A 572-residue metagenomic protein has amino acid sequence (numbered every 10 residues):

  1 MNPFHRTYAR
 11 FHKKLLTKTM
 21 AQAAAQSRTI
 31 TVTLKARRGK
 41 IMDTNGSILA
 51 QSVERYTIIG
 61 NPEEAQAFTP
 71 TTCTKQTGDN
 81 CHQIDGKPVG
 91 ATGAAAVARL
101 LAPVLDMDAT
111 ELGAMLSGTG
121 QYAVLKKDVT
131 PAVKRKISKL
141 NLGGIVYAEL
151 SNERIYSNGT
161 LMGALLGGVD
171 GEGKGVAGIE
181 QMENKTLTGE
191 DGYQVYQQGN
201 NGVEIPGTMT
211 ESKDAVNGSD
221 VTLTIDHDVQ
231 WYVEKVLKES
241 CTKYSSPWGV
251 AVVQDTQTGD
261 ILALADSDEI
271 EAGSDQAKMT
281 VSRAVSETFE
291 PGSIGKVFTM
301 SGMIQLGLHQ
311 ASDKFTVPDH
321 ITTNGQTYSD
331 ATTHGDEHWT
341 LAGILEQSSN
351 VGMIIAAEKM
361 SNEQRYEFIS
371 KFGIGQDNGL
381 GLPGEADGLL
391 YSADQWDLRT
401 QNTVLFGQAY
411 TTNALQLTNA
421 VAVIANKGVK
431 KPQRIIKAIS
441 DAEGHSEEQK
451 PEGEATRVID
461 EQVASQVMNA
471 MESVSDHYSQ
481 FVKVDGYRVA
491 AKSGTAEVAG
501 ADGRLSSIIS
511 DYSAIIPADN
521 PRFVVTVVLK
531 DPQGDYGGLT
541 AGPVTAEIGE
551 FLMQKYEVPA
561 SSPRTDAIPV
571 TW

Functional and structural regions predicted by a protein language model:
M1-T19: Hydrophobic alpha-helical transmembrane signal-anchor segments
S27-V32, P62-A65, G78-A91, A98-A102 (+10 more regions): Second-shell loop/turn segments in exported
R28, T33-R37, S245-G249: Short, small/polar residue-rich loop motifs at catalytic or cofactor-binding pockets
S52-T57, N61-E63, A263-E269: Short beta->alpha transition motifs characteristic of CBS
I59-G60, E64, K75, D79-A91 (+3 more regions): Small/polar-residue-rich segments within soluble enzyme cores
Y122, I205-G249: Conserved, well-ordered alpha-helix/loop/beta-strand core segments that scaffold catalytic motifs
N200-T210, A251-P291, F298-L529, G537 (+1 more regions): Beta-lactam-recognizing serine transpeptidase/beta-lactamase-like catalytic domain environment
S446-P451, P543-W572: Short, gly/Ser/Thr-rich active-site loops of penicillin-recognizing serine hydrolases
